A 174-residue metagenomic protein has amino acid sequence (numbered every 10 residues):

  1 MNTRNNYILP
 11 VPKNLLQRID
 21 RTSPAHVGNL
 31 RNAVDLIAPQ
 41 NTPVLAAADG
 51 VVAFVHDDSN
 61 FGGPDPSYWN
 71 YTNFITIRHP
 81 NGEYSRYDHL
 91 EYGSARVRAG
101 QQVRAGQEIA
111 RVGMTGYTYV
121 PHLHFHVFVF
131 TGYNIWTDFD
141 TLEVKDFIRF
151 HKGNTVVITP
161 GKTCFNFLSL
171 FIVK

Functional and structural regions predicted by a protein language model:
M1-L9, A95-R104, H126-K174: Acidic, glycine-rich catalytic/binding loops that coordinate metals and/or anionic ligands
M1-N73, A105, I158-K174: Surface-exposed, glycine-biased beta-strand/turn segments
I37, R78, D88-E91, R104 (+2 more regions): Residue-level detector of conserved, well-ordered beta-strand and adjacent loop positions that form binding/recognition
T42, N81-E83, Y133, D140: Short acidic/polar mixed-charge low-complexity motifs
A47-Y92, R96-A99, P121, H126: Zn2+-dependent peptidoglycan hydrolase active-site motif and core
F61, Y84, T118, G132-N134 (+1 more regions): Flexible, glycine-rich phosphate/dinucleotide-binding loops and adjacent beta-alpha linkers at cofactor/substrate
I75, R104-Y117, F125: Short hydrophobic beta/alpha edge segments that flank linear recognition/processing sites
